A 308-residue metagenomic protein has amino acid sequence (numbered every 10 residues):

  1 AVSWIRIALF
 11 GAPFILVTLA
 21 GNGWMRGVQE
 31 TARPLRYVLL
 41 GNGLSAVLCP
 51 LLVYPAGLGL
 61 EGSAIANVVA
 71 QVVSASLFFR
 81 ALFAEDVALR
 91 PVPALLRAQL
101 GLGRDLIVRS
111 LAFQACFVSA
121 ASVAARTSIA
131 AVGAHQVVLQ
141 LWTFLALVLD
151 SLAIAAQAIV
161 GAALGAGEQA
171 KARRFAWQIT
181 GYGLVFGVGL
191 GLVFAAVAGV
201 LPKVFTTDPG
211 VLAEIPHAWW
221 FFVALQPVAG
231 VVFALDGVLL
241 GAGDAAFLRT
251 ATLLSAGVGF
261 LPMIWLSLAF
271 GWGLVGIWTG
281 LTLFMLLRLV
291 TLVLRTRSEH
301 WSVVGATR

Functional and structural regions predicted by a protein language model:
A1-P13, L44-V47, L51-I107, V160-L225 (+1 more regions): Short alpha-helical transmembrane segments in multi-pass integral membrane proteins
A12-A20, W24, V28, L39-V47 (+9 more regions): Hydrophobic alpha-helical transmembrane bundles that constitute the permease/transmembrane domains of multi-pass
I15-P34, V132-V197, V232-G243, F247: Small-residue-rich hydrophobic transmembrane alpha-helices
R26, V53-P55, P91, A124-T127 (+2 more regions): Structural motif
E30-T31, G59, S128-I129, D208 (+2 more regions): Short loop-to-helix capping motifs
R33-Y37, G62-A66, T250-A251, T279: Hydrophobic alpha-helical membrane segments of integral membrane proteins
L51-L58, L111-F144, A162, V200-P209: Helix-terminus/linker motif at the lipid-water interface of multi-pass membrane proteins
L235-L239, G243-G257, I264-W272, G276: C-terminal structured "cap/appendage" subdomains that terminate the fold
